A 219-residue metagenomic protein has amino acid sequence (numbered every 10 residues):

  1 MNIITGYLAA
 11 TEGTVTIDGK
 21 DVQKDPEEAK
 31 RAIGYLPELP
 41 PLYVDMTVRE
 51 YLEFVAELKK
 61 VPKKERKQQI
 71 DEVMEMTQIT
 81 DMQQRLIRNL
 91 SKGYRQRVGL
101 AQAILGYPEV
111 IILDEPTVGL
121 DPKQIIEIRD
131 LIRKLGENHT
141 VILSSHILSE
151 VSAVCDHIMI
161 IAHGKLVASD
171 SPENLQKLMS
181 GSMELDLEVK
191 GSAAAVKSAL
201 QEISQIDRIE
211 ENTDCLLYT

Functional and structural regions predicted by a protein language model:
T5: Helix-to-loop junction immediately C-terminal to a conserved catalytic motif
G13-D21, E28-A29, I33: Conserved ABC transporter NBD signature motif
E53, E57, K64-M82: Conserved ABC ATPase "signature" region
L86-L90: Conserved ABC ATPase signature
L100: Hydrophobic anchor residue at the start of the ABC signature
I111-E115: Catalytic Walker B motif of ABC-type/P-loop ATPase nucleotide-binding domains
R129-L216: ABC transporter nucleotide-binding domain
